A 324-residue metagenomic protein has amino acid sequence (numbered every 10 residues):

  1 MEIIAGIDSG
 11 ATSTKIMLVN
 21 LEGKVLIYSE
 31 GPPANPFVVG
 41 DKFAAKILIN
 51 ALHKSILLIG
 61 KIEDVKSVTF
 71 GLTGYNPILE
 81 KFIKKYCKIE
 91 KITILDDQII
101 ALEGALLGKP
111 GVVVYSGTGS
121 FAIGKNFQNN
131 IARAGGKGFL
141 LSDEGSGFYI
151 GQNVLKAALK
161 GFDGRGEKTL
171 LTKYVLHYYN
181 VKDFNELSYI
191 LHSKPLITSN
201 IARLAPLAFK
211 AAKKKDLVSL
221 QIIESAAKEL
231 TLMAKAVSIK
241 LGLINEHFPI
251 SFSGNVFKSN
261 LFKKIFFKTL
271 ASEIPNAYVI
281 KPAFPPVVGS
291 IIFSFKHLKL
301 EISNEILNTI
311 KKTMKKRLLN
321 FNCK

Functional and structural regions predicted by a protein language model:
M1-G60, D64-V65, F82, A105-P110 (+1 more regions): ATP-binding/phosphotransfer module of carbohydrate and carboxylate kinases, centering on a glycine-rich
T69-Y75, S116-T118, F248-K258: Glycine-rich beta-strand-to-loop/alpha-helix junction loops that act as flexible
G71, L95, I280-P282: Structural motif
Y75-T169, K173, K315-C323: Phosphate-binding/catalytic loop of phosphoryl-transfer enzymes
